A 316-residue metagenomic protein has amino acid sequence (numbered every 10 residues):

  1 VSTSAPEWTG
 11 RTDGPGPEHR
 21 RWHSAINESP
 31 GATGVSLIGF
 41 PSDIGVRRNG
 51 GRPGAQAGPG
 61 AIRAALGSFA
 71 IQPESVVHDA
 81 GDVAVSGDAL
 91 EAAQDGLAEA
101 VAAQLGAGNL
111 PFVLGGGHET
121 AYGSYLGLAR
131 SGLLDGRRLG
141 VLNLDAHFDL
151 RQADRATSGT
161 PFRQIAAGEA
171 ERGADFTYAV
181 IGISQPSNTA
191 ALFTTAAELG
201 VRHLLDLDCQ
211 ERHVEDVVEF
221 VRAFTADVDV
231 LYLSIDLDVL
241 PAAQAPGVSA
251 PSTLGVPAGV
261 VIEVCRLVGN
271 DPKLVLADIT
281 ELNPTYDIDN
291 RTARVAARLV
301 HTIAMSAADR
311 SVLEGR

Functional and structural regions predicted by a protein language model:
S2-R316: Conserved alpha-helical scaffold segments that buttress catalytic/binding sites
